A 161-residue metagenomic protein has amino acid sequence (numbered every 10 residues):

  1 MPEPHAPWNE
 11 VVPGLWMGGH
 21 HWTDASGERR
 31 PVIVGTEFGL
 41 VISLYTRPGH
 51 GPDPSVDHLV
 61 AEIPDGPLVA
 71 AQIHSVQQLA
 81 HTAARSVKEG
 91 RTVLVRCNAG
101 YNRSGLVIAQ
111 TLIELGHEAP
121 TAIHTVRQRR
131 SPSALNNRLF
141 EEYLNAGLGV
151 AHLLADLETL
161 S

Functional and structural regions predicted by a protein language model:
P2-T92, I113-A146: Cysteine-based protein phosphatase catalytic domain of the PTP/DSP
V12, A109, A151-L154: Generic N-terminal initiation segments characterized by hydrophobic and/or small/turn-forming residues
G90-A109, I113: A phosphate-binding catalytic loop at a beta-strand-loop-alpha-helix junction that coordinates phosphoryl groups
L106, N145-L148: Short linear sequence elements within intrinsically disordered, low-complexity coil regions
G149-S161: C-terminal domain-closing interface element
